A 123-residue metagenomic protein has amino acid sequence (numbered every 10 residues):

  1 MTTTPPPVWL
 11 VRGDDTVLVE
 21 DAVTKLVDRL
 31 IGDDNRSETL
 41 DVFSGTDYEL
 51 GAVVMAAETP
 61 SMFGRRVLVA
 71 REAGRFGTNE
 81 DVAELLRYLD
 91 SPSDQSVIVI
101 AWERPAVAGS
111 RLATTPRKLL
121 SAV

Functional and structural regions predicted by a protein language model:
M1-V123: Conserved beta/loop motifs at nucleotide-recognition and modification sites
